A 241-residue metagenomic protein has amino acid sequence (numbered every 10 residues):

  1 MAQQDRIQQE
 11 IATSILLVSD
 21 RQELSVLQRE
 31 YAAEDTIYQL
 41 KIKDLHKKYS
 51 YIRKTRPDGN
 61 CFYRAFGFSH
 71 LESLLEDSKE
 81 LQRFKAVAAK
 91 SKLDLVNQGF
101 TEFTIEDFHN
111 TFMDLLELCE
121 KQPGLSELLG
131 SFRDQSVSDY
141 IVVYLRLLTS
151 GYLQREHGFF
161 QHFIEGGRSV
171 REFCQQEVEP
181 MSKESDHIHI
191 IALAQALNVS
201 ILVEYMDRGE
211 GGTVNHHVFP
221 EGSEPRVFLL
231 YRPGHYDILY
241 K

Functional and structural regions predicted by a protein language model:
M1-S25: Eukaryotic N-terminal, low-complexity and coiled-coil-prone scaffolding/targeting segments of large membrane-traffic
A12-I15, R53-G59, E177-M181, V227: Conserved aromatic-histidine-acidic binding/catalytic patches
V18-Q22, V26-Y49, H70-D207: Papain-like cysteine protease catalytic cores
K47-F68, L75: Structured, charged interaction cores in eukaryotic nuclear gene-expression proteins
Y51-R56, F62, L202-E204, F228-L230 (+1 more regions): Beta-strand cores of modular interaction/reader domains in eukaryotic scaffold and signaling proteins, especially PDZ
G59-N60, F68, R208-E210, G234-Y236: Conserved beta-strand elements of beta-rich interaction domains across eukaryotes, especially beta-propellers
Y63-G67, S73-L74, T213-H216, Y240: A short acidic (Asp/Glu
V199, T213-K241: Charge-dense, extended regions
